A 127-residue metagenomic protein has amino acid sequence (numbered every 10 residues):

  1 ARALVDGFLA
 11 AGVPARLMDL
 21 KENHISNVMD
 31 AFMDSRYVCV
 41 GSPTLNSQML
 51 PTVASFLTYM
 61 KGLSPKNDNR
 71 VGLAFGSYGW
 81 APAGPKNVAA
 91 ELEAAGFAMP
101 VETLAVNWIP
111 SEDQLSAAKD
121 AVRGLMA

Functional and structural regions predicted by a protein language model:
R2-L20, V28-A127: FMN-binding flavodoxin-like domain, especially the glycine-rich phosphate-binding loop
